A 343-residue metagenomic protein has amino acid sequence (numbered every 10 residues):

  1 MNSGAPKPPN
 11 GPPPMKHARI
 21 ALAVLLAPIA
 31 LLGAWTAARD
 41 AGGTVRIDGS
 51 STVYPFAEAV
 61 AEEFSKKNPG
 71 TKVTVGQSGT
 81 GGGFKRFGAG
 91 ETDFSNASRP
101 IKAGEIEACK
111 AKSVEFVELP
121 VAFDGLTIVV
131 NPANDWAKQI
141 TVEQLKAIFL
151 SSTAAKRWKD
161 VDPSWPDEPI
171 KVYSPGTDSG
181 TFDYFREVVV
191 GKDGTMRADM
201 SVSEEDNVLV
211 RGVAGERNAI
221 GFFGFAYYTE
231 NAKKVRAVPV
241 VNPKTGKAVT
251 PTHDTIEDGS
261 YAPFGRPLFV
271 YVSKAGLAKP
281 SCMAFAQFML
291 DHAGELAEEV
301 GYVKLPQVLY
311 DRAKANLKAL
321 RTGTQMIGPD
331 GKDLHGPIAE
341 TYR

Functional and structural regions predicted by a protein language model:
M1-T44: Short, low-complexity disordered leader/linker segments with a strong preference for bacterial N-terminal type II
W35-R343: Flexible loop/hinge segments at secondary-structure junctions
